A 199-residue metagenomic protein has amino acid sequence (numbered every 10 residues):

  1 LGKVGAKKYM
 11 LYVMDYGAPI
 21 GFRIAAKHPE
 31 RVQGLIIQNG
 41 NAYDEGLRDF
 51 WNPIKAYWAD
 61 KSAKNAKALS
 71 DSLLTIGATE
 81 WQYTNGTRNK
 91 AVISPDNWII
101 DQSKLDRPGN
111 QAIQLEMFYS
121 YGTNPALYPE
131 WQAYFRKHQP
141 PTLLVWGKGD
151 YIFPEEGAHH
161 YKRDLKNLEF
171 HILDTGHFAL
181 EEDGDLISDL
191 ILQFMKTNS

Functional and structural regions predicted by a protein language model:
L1-Y12, Y16-I172, L186, L192-Q193: Flexible "cap/lid" subdomain of the alpha/beta-hydrolase fold that forms the substrate-access gate
T175-S188: Catalytic histidine-centered segment of alpha/beta-hydrolase-like enzymes
I191, M195-S199: Short, hydrophobic alpha-helical segments
